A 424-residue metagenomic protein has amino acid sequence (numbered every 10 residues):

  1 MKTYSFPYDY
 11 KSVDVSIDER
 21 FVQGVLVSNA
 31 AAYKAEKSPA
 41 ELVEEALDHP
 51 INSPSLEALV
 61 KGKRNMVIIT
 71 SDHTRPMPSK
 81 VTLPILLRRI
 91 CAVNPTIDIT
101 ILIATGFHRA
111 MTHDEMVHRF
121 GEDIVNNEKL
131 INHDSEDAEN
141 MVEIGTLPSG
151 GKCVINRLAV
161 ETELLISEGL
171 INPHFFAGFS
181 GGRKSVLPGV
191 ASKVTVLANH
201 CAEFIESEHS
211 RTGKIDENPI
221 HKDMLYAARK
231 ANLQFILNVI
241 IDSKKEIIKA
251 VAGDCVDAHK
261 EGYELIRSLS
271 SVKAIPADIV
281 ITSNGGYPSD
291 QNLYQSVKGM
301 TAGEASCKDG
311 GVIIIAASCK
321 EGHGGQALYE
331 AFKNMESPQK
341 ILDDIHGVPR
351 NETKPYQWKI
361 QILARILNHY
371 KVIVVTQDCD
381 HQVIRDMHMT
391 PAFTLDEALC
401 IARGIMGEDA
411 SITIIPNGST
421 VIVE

Functional and structural regions predicted by a protein language model:
M1-A46: N-terminal amphipathic/basic leader segments beginning at the initiator methionine
I51-V67, C91-I97, S271-D278, C307-K308 (+1 more regions): Glycine-rich phosphate/diphosphate-binding loops that line cofactor/substrate pockets in enzymes
N65-P76, T100-G106, I281-S283: Short glycine-rich or small-residue beta-strand-to-loop segments that form or flank ligand, phosphate, metal/Fe-S
R75-T96, S296-S306: Histidine-anchored nucleotide/phosphate-binding helix
C91, S296-V297, T301-E424: C-terminal non-catalytic interaction/assembly regions of soluble proteins
M111-F179: An acidic, phosphate/nucleotide-engaging active-site surface
L147-G150, R157-L237, D242-K245, P391-A392: Conserved phosphate- and dinucleotide-binding cores of soluble alpha/beta proteins, encompassing both enzyme active
S210-Y287: Membrane-embedded hairpin module used as a gating/binding unit in multi-pass transport and secretion proteins
